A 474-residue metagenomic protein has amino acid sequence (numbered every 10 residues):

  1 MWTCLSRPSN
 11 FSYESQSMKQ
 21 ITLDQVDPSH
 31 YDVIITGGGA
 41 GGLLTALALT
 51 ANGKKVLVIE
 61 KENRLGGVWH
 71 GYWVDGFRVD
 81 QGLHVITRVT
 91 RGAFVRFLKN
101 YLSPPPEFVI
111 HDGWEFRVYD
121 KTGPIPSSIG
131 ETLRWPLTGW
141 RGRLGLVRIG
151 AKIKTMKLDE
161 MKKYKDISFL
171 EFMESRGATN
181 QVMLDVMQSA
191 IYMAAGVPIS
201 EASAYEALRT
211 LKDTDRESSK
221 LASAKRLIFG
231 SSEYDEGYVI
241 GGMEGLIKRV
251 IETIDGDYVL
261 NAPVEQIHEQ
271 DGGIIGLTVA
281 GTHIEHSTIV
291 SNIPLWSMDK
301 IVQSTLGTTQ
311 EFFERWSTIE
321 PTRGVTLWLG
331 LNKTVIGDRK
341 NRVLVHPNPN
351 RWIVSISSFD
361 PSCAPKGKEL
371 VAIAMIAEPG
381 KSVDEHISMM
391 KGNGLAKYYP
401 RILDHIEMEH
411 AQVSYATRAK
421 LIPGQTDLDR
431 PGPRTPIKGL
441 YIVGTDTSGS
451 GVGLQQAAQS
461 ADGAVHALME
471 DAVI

Functional and structural regions predicted by a protein language model:
W2-V33, A51-N52: Extreme N-terminal leader/targeting segments of oxidoreductases
Y13-V26, S355-I474: Conserved flavin/dinucleotide-binding core of flavoenzymes
Y31-V58: N-terminal Rossmann-like FAD-binding beta1-loop-alpha1 element of flavoenzymes
G41, R64, W296: Conserved Rossmann-like nucleotide-cofactor binding loop
T50-V74: Glycine-rich FAD pyrophosphate-binding loop
F77-E160: Dinucleotide-binding Rossmann-like beta1-alpha1 core, especially the glycine-rich loop that anchors the ADP
L158-A262: Active-site/ligand-binding neighborhood in enzyme catalytic cores
A262-K368, P431: Mid-domain catalytic core of redox enzymes that form a hydrophobic substrate pocket/lid adjacent to a catalytic redox
